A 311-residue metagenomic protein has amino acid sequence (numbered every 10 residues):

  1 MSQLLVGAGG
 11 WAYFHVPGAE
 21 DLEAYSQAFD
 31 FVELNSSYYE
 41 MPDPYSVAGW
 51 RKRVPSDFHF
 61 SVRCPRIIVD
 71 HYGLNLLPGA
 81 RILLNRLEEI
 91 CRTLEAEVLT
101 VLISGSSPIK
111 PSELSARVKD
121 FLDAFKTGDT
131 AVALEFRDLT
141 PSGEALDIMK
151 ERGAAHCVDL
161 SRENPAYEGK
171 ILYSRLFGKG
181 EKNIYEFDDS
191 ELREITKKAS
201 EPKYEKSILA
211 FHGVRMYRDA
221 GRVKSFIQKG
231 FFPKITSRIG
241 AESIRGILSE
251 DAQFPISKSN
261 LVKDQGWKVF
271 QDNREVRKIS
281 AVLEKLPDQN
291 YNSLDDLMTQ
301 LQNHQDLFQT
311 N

Functional and structural regions predicted by a protein language model:
M1-I239, D251-A252: Residues lining hydrophobic/aromatic ligand-binding pockets adjacent to catalytic sites
K234-N311: Charged, amphipathic alpha-helical regulatory modules used for macromolecular assembly or allosteric control
